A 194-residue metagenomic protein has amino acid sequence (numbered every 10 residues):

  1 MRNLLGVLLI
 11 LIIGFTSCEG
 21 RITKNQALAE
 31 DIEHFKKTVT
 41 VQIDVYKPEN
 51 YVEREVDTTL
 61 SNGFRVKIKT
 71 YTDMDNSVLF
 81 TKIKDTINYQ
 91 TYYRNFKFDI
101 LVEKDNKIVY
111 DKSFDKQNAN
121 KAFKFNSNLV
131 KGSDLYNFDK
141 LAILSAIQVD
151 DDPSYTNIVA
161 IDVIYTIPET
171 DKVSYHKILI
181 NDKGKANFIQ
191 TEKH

Functional and structural regions predicted by a protein language model:
L5-I13: Sec-dependent N-terminal signal peptides
C18-I22: Bacterial signal peptide processing site
A27-K37: Activation corresponds to long, low-complexity, non-globular regions
K37-D150: Surface-exposed acidic loop/strand-edge motifs in secreted or periplasmic proteins that form small linear binding
K121-H194: A charged, solvent-exposed segment within the mature domains of Sec-exported extracytoplasmic proteins
